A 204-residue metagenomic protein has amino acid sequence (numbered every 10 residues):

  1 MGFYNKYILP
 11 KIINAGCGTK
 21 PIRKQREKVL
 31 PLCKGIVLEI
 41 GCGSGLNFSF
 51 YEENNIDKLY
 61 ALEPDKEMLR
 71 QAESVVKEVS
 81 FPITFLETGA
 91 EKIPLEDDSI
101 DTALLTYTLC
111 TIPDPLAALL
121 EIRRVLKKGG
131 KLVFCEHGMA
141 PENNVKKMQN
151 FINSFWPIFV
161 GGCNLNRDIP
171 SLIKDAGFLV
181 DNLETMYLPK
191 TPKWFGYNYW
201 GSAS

Functional and structural regions predicted by a protein language model:
G16-I36, L46-F50: Conserved alpha-helix/loop element of class I SAM-dependent methyltransferases that forms part of the SAM/SAH-binding
L38-K92: Class I SAM-dependent methyltransferase SAM/SAH-binding core
E91-A103: A short acidic, Gly/Pro-enriched loop at the edge of an enzyme's catalytic core that lines a small-molecule cofactor
D101-P115: A short SAM/SAH-binding and catalytic strip from SAM-dependent methyltransferases
L116-K128: A short glycine-rich, Lys/Arg-flanked "PGG" loop and its adjoining helix->strand segment in the class I
G129-H137: Conserved beta-strand signature within the Rossmann-like core of class I S-adenosyl-L-methionine
G161-G177: Short alpha-helix
F178-P189: Conserved S-adenosyl-L-methionine
